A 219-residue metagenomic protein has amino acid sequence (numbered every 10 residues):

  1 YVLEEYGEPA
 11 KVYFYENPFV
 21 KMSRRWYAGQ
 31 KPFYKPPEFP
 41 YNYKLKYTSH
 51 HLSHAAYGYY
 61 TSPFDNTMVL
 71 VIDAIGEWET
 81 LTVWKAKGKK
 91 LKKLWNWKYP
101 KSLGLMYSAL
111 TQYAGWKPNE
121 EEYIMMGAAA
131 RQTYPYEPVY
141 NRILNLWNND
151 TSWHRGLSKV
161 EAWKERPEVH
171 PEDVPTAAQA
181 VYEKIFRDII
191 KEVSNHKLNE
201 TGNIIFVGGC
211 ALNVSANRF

Functional and structural regions predicted by a protein language model:
V2-K44, A56-Y57: Short beta-strand-loop/turn "lid" adjacent to the catalytic site in phosphate-handling enzymes
N17, A74, G208-C210: Active-site metal-binding loops of divalent metal-dependent hydrolases
L45-T48, E168-K184: Short acidic-aromatic active-site loops that bind/stabilize oxyanions
Y47-L70: Conserved phosphate-binding catalytic cores of ATP/NTP-utilizing and phosphoryl-transfer enzymes
G58-Y59, N66, D188-E192, C210 (+1 more regions): Active-site pocket-lining segments that scaffold enzyme catalytic pockets across diverse folds
M68-E172, R218-F219: A short helix-loop
T176-T201: Phosphate/ATP-binding catalytic cores across multiple sugar-kinase/actin-like superfamilies, primarily ASKHA
N203-N217: Glycine-rich phosphate-binding loops at beta-strand->alpha-helix junctions
